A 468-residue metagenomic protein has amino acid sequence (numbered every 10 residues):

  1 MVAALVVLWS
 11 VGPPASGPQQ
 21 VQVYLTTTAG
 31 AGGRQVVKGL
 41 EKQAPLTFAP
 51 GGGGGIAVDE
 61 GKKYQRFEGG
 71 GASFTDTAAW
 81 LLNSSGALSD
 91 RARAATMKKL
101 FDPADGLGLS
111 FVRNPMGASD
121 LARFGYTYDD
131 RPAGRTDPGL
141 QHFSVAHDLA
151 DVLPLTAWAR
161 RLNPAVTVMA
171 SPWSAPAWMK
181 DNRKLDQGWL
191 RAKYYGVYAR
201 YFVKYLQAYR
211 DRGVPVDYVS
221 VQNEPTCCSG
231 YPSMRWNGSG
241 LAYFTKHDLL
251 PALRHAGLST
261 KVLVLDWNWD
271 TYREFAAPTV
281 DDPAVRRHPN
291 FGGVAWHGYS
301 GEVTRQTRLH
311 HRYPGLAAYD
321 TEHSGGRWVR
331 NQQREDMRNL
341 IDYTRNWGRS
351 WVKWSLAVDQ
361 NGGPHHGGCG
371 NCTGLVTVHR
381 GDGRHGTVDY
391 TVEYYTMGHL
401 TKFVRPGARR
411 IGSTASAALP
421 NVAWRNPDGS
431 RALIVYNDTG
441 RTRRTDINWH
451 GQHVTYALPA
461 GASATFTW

Functional and structural regions predicted by a protein language model:
M1-G17: Secretory targeting and sorting signals
V2, W178, T465-W468: Short amphipathic alpha-helical segments
A3-V6, V23, P138: Intrinsic-disorder/low-complexity peptide segments enriched for small residues
P18-V58, V168-A170, R200-A208, R212-Y218 (+1 more regions): Substrate-binding and catalytic surfaces of secreted/luminal carbohydrate-active proteins
Q35-V216, N237: N-terminal catalytic cores of secreted or lumenal carbohydrate-active enzymes
